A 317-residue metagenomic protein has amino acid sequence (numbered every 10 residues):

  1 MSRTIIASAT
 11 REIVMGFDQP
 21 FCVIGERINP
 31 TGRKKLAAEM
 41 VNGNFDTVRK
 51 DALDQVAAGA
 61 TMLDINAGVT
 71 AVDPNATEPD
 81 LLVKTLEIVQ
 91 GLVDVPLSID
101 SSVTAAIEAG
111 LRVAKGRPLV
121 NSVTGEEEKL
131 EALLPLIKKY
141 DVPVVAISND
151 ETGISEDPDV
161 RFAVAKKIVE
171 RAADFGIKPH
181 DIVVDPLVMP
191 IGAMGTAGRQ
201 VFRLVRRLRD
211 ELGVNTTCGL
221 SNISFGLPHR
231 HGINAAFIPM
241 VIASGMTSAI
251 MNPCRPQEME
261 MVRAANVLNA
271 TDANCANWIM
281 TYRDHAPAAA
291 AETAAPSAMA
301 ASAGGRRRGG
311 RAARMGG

Functional and structural regions predicted by a protein language model:
M1-V183, M189-G317: Domain-level signal for soluble alpha/beta catalytic cores
